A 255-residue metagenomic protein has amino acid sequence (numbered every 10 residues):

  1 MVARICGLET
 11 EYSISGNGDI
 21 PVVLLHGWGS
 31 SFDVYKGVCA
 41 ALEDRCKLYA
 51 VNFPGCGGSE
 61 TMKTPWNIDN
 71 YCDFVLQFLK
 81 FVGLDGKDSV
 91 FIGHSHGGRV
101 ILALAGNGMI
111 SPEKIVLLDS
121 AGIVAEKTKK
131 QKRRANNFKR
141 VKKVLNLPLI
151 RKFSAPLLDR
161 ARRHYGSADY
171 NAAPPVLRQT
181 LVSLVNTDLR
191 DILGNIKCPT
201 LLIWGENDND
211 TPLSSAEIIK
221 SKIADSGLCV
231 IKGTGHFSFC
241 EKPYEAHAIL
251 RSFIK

Functional and structural regions predicted by a protein language model:
M1-V22, E43-C46, K80, L84 (+3 more regions): Alpha/beta-hydrolase fold catalytic core
I14-G58: Conserved HGGG/HGGXW glycine-rich cap/lid loop of the alpha/beta-hydrolase fold
Y49-I92, A248: Active-site loop/oxyanion-hole signature of alpha/beta-hydrolase fold enzymes
G93-G97, I101: Gly/Ala-rich beta-loop-alpha elbow adjacent to hydrolase catalytic centers
L102-G106, P112-P148: Flexible "cap/lid" loop of the alpha/beta hydrolase fold
T128, K143-K197: Conserved alpha/beta-hydrolase catalytic His-Asp/Glu region
I196, L202-W204, D208: Short beta-strand/loop motif that positions the catalytic acidic residue of the alpha/beta-hydrolase fold
T234-P243: Catalytic histidine-centered segment of alpha/beta-hydrolase-like enzymes
